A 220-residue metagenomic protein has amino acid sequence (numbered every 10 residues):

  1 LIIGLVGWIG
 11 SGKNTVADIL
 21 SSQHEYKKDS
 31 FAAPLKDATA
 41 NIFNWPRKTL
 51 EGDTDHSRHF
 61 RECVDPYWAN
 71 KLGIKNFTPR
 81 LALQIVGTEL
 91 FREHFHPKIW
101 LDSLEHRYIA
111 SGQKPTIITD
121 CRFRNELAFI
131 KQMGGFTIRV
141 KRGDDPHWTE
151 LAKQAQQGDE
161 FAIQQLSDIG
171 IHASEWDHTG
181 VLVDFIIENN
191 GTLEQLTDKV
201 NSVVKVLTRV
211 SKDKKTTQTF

Functional and structural regions predicted by a protein language model:
L1-I3: Extreme N-terminal starter segment of soluble prokaryotic enzymes
L5, I118: Hydrophobic anchor at the beta1->P-loop junction of P-loop NTPases
V6, S103, R124, A128-Q132 (+1 more regions): Small-molecule kinase domains that catalyze NTP-dependent phosphoryl transfer to phosphate-bearing small molecules
I9: The conserved Walker
K13: Conserved lysine of the Walker
V16: Hydrophobic positions on the alpha1 helix immediately C-terminal to the Walker A/P-loop
S22-D29: Post-Walker A helix-loop "phosphate-sensing" segment adjacent to the P-loop in P-loop NTPases
A33-K114: ATP-dependent small-molecule kinase phosphotransfer cores that center on conserved nucleotide phosphate-binding segments
